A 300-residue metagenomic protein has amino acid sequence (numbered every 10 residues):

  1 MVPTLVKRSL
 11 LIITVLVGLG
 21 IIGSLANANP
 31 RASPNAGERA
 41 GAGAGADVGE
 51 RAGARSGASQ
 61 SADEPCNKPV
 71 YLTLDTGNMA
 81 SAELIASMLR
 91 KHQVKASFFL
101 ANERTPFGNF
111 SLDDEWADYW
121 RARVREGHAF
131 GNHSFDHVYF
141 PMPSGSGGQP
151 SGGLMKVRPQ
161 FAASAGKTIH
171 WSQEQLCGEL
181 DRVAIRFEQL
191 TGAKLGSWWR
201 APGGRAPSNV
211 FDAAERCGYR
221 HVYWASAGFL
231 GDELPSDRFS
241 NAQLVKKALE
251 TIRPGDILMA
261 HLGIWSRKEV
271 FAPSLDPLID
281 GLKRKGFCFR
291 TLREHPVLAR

Functional and structural regions predicted by a protein language model:
V2-L11: Bacterial N-terminal signal peptides that target proteins for export
I12-I21: Bacterial N-terminal signal peptides
A32-S56: Long, intrinsically disordered low-complexity tandem-repeat segments
G53, G57-M155, S164, E179-S197 (+1 more regions): Active-site beta->alpha N-cap acidic-glycine motif
G57-E64, A96, R267-R300: C-terminal domain-boundary segment and adjacent tail
P69, A80-L84, E115-D118, W171 (+7 more regions): Extracytoplasmic/secreted proteins, especially bacterial periplasmic and envelope-associated proteins
R205-L249, G286-L298: His/Asp/Glu-enriched short active-site or ligand-binding loop at hydrolase and phosphoryl-transfer sites
